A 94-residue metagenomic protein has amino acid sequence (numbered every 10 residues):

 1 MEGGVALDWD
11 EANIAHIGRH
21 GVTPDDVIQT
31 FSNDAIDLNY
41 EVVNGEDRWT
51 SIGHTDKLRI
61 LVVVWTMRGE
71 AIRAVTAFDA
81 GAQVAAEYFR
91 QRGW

Functional and structural regions predicted by a protein language model:
M1-W94: Ribonuclease/tRNase effector modules and their secretory precursors
